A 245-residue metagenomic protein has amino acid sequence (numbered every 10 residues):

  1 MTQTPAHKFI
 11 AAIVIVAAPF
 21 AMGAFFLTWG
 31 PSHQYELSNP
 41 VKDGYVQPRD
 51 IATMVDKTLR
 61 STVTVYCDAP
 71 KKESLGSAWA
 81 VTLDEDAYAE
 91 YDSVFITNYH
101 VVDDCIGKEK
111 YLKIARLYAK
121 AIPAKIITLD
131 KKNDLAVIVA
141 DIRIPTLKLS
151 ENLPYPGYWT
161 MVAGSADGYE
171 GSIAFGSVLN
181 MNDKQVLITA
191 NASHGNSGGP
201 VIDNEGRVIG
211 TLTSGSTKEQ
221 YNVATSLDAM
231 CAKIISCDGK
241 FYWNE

Functional and structural regions predicted by a protein language model:
M1-V16: N-terminal Sec-pathway targeting helices
W29-V55, E109-K110, A124, T146 (+1 more regions): C-terminal cap/linker of serine protease catalytic domains
W29-Y35, N39, M54, T82-K131: Catalytic-histidine neighborhood of serine endopeptidases, predominantly the chymotrypsin-like S1/PA family
V46-A52, T62-I96, I122, G198 (+1 more regions): A conserved glycine-rich beta-strand in the N-terminal activation segment of trypsin-fold
V63-V65, E109-A119, Y158-G164: Short conserved beta-strand and strand-loop elements enriched in small hydrophobics with frequent Asp/Gly
C67-A69, V81-L83, Y99-H100, R116-L117 (+4 more regions): A structural micro-motif recognizing beta-strand termini and the immediately following turn/loop segments
W79, N191-L212: Catalytic nucleophile loop of clan PA
D104, P145-N196, L212-V223: Flexible, gly/ser-rich surface segments that form the specificity/activation loops bordering the active-site cleft
